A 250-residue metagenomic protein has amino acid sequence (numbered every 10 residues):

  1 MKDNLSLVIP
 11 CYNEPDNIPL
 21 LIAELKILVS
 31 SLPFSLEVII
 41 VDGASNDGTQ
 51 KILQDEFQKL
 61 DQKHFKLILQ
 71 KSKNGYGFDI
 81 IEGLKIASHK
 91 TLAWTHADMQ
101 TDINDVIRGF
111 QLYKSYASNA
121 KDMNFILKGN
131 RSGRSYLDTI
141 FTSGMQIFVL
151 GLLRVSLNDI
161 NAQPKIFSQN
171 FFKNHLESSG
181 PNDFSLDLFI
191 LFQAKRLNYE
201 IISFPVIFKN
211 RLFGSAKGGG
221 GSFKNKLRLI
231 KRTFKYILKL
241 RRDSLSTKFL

Functional and structural regions predicted by a protein language model:
M1-N4, D16, S178-L250: Hydrophobic helical membrane-anchoring modules
D3-L5, K26-I39, K63-K66: Short loop->beta transition adjacent to catalytic acidic/histidine clusters or analogous donor-positioning motifs
E14-V29: Short, well-formed alpha-helical segments that are part of the catalytic scaffolds of diverse glycosyltransferases
D16-L20, D47-E56: Acidic helix N-cap motif at the loop->helix transition within catalytic regions of sugar-transfer enzymes
L36, Q50-I86: Conserved donor nucleotide-binding strand/loop of the catalytic core
D42-K51, M99: A conserved acidic beta->alpha catalytic loop
Q70-I86, T91, I103-F184, R211-L227 (+1 more regions): Acceptor/aglycone-binding surface of glycosyltransferases and processive sugar-polymer synthases
